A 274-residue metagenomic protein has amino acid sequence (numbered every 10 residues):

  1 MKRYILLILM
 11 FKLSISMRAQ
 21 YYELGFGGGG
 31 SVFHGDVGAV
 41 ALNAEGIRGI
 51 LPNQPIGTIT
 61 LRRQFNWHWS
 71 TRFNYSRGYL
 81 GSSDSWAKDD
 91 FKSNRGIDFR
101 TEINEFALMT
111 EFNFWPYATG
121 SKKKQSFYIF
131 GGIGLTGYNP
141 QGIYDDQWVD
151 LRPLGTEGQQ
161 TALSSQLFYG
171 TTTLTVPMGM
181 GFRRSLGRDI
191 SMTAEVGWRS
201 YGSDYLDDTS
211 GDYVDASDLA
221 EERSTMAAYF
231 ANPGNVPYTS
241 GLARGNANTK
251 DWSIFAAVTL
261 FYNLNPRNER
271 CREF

Functional and structural regions predicted by a protein language model:
R18-Y21, H68, P116-Q125, L186-D189 (+1 more regions): Short loop/turn motifs that connect adjacent beta-strands in outer-membrane beta-barrel proteins
Q20, L51-P55, E102-F106, Q125 (+2 more regions): Residues that define the transmembrane beta-barrel architecture of outer-membrane proteins
F26-G30, I59-R63, L108-F112, G131-L135 (+3 more regions): Residues on the lipid-exposed face of transmembrane beta-strands in outer-membrane beta-barrel proteins
S31-G35, N74, G78-S82, G134-P140 (+2 more regions): Structural signature of outer-membrane beta-barrel domains
S31-I56, T60: Surface-exposed strand-loop-strand hairpins of Gram-negative outer-membrane beta-barrel proteins
L42-G49, F91-F99, W115, A162-F168 (+1 more regions): Extracellular loop and loop/strand-boundary signature of outer-membrane beta-barrel proteins
W67-W69, F73-P153: Gram-negative (and chloroplast) outer-membrane scaffold detector with strong preference for beta-barrel transmembrane
G187-F274: Predominantly the C-terminal beta-signal and adjacent terminal strand-loop region of outer-membrane beta-barrel
